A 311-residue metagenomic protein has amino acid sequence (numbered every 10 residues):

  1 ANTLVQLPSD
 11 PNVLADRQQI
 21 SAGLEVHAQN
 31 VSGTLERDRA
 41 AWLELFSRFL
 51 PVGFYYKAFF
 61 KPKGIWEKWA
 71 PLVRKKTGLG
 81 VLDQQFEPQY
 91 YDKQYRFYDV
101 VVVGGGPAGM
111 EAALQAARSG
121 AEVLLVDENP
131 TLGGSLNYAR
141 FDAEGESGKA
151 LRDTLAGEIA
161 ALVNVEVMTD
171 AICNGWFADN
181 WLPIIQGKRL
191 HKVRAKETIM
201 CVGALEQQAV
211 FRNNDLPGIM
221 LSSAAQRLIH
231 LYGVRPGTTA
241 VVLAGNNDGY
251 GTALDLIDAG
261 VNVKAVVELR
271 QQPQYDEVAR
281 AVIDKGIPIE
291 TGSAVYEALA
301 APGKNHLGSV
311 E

Functional and structural regions predicted by a protein language model:
N2, G106-A113, I172, E197 (+7 more regions): Generic hydrophobic/packing signal
T3-F49, N247, D255, V261-V267 (+2 more regions): An anion/pyrophosphate-binding glycine-rich loop and adjacent beta-alpha core in soluble alpha-beta enzymes
L7-S9, Q18-V103, E122, Y138 (+2 more regions): FAD-binding core/adjacent interface of flavoenzyme oxidoreductases
P88-Y91, A112, V295: Generic recognition of flexible, low-complexity loop/linker segments
Y98-E158, R227-L231, R235-P288: Beta1-alpha1 glycine-rich phosphate/pyrophosphate-binding loop at the start of Rossmann-like nucleotide-binding domains
A150-K188, V193, Y250, L256-E311: A Rossmann-like FAD-binding core segment of flavoenzymes
